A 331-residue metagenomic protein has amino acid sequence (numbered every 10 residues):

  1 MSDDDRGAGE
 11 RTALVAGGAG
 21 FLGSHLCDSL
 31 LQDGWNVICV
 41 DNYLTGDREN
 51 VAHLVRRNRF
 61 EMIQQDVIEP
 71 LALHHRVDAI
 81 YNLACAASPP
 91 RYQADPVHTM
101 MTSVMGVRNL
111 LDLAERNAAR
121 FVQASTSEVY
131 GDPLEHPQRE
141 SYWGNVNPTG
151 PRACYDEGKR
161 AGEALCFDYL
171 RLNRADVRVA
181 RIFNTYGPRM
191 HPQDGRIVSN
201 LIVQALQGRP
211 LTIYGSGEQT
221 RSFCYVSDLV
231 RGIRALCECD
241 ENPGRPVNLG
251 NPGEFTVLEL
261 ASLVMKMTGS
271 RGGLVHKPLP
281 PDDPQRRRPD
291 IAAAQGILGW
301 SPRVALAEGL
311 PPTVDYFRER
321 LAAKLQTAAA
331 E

Functional and structural regions predicted by a protein language model:
M1-T185, S227, P312, F317-R320 (+1 more regions): N-terminal Rossmann-like NAD(P)+-binding domain of SDR-like oxidoreductases, especially those catalyzing
L26, I233-C237, A261-V264, L310-F317: Hydrophobic "lid"/C-terminal helical patch of Rossmann-like NAD(P)-dependent dehydrogenase/epimerase domains
N58-F60, E140-V146, R174, I202-I213 (+2 more regions): A short C-terminal helix-loop "cap" of Rossmann-like NAD(P)-dependent dehydrogenase/epimerase domains
R160, D176, T185-N200, Q207-P210 (+5 more regions): Glycine/proline-rich active-site loop of Rossmann-fold NAD(P)-dependent oxidoreductases
V179, F223, E254, R288 (+1 more regions): Short aromatic/basic micro-patch
S216, G244-V247, F255-S262, G269-R286 (+2 more regions): C-terminal "lid/loop" region of Rossmann-like NAD(P)-dependent oxidoreductases
V226, P278-P302, P312: Conserved C-terminal active-site "lid" loop/helix of NAD(P)H-dependent oxidoreductases that clamps the redox cofactor
